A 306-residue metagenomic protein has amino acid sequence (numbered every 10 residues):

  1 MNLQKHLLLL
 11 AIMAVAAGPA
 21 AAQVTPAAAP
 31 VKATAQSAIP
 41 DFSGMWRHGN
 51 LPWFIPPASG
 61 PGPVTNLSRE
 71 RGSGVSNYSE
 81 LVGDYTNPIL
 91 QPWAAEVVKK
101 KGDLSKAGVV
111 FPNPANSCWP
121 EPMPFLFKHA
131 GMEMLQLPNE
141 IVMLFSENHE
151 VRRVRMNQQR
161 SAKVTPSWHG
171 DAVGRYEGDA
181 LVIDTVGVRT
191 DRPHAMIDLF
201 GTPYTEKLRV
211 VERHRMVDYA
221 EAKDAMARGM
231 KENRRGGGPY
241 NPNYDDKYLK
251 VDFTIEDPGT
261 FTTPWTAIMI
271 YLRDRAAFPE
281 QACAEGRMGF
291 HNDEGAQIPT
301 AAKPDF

Functional and structural regions predicted by a protein language model:
L3, I12, A21-F306: PEST-like low-complexity, intrinsically disordered acidic/proline/serine-rich tracts that flank trafficking/processing
L8-G18: Bacterial N-terminal signal peptides
